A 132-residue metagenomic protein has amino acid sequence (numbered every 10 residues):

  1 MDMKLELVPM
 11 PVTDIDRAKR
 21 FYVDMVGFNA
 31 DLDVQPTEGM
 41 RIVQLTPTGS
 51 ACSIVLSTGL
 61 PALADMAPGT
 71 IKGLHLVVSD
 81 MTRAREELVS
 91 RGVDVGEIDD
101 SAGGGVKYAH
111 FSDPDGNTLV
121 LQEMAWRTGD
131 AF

Functional and structural regions predicted by a protein language model:
D2-M3, M10-C52, S90: Core segments of cupin and vicinal oxygen chelate
M3, L7, D31-V34, R41 (+2 more regions): Vicinal oxygen chelate
M10, G73-S79: Short, well-ordered beta-strand elements within core beta-sheets of diverse protein domains
D14-I15, S79-T82: Helix N-cap motif at beta-to-alpha junctions
F21, T82-E87: Short amphipathic alpha-helices within nucleic acid-binding modules
D31, P61-A64: Short, P/G- and charge-enriched loop/turn segments at secondary-structure junctions
T48-C52, P61, M81-R83: Short, charged/polar surface micro-motifs in flexible loops or helix N-caps
